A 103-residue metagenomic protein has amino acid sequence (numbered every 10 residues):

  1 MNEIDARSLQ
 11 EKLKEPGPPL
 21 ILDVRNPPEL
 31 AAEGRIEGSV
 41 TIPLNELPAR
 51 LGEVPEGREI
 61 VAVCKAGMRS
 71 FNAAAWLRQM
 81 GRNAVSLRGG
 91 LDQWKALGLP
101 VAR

Functional and structural regions predicted by a protein language model:
M1-L20, P27-E59, M68-R103: Rhodanese-like catalytic fold shared by cysteine-dependent sulfurtransferases and DSP/PTP-type phosphatases
V63: Short, surface-exposed ligand- or partner-binding patches at beta-edge/loop junctions that are enriched in aromatics
